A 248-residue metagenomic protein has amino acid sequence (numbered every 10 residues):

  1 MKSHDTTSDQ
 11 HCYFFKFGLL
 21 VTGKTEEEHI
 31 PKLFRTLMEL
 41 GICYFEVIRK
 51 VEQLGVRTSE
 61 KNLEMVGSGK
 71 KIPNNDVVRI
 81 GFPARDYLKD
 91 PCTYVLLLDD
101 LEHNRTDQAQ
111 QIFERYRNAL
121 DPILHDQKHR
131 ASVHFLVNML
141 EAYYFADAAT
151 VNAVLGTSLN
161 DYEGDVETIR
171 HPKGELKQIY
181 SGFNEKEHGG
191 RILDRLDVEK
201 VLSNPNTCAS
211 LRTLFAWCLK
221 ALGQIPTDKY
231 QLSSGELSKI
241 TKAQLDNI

Functional and structural regions predicted by a protein language model:
M1-F14, E27-K70, N75-I248: C-terminal accessory helical subdomains adjacent to catalytic cores in phosphodiester- and nucleotide-handling enzymes
G18-L20: Conserved beta-strand elements of the Class I
G23-T25: Short polar catalytic/cofactor-binding loops
